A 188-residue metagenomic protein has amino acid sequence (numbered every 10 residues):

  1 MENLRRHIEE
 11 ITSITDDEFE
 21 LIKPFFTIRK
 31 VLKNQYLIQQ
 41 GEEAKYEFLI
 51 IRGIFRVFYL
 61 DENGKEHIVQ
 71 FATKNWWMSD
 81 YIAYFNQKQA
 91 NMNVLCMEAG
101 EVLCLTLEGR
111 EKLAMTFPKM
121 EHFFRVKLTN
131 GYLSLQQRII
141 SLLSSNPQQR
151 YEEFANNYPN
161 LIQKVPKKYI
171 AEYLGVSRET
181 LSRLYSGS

Functional and structural regions predicted by a protein language model:
M1-T27: Cyclic nucleotide-binding regulatory module and flanking cytosolic helices
L4-R6, G131-I140: Short, Lys/Arg-enriched N-terminal segment that forms or immediately precedes the first helix of a structured domain
T27, Y36, I54-Y59, E101-V102: Short beta-strand segments in beta-sandwich/barrel cores
I28-R29, K45-I50, V69-Q70, Y173: His/acidic/aromatic-lined binding-pocket segments of jelly-roll/cupin-type domains and related regulatory beta-sandwich
N34, K45-R56, K74-N75: Glycine- and acidic-residue-biased ligand/ion/polar-headgroup-sensing regions
L37-E42: Short phosphate-coordinating micro-motif centered on Lys-Gly-acidic
I68-R125: Cyclic-nucleotide recognition modules
S145-S188: Phosphate-/nucleic-acid-contacting segments
